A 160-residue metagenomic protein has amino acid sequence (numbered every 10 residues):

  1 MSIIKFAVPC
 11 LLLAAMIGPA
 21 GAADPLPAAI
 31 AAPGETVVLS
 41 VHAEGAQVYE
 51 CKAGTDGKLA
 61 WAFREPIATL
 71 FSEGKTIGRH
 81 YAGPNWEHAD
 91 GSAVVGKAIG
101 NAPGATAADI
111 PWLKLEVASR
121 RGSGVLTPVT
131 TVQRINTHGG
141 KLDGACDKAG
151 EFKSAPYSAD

Functional and structural regions predicted by a protein language model:
M1-V8: Bacterial N-terminal signal peptides that target proteins for export
P9-M16: Bacterial N-terminal signal peptides
G18-A22: Sec/Tat signal peptide C-region and signal peptidase I cleavage site
A23-V48, T55-D160: Primary mode marks residue(s) on the alpha4-beta5-alpha5 output face of response regulator receiver
